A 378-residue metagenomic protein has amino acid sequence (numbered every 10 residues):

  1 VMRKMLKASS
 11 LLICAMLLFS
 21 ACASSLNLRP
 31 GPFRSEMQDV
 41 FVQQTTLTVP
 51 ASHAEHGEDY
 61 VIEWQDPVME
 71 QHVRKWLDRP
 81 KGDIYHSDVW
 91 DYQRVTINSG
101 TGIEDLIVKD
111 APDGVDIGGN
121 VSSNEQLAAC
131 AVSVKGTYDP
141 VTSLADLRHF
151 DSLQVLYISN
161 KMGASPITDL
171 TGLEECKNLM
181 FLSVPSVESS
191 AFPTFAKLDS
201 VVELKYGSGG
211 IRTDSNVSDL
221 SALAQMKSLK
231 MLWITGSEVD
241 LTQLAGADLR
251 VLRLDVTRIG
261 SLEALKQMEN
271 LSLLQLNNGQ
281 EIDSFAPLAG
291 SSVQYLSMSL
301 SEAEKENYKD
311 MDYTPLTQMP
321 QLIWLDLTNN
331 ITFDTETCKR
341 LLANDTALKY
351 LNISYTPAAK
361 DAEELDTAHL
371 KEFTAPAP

Functional and structural regions predicted by a protein language model:
V1-M2: Short, Lys/Arg-enriched N-terminal segments with co-localized hydrophobic residues within the first ~10-30 amino acids
M5-L26: Sec-dependent N-terminal signal peptides of Gram-positive bacterial secreted proteins and lipoproteins
F19-V40: Sec-dependent signal peptide cleavage junction
T45-I84: Surface-exposed cap/linker segments adjacent to membranes
A51-E58, A362-P378: Membrane-proximal C-terminal cap and juxtamembrane stalk of leucine-rich repeat ectodomains
R94-S122, A128-T142, S152-T168, G172 (+9 more regions): Concave beta-strand-loop units of leucine-rich repeat
N124-L127, L147-R148, L170-E174, F195-A196 (+7 more regions): Hydrophobic anchor residues at the C-terminal helix/turn of individual leucine-rich repeat
